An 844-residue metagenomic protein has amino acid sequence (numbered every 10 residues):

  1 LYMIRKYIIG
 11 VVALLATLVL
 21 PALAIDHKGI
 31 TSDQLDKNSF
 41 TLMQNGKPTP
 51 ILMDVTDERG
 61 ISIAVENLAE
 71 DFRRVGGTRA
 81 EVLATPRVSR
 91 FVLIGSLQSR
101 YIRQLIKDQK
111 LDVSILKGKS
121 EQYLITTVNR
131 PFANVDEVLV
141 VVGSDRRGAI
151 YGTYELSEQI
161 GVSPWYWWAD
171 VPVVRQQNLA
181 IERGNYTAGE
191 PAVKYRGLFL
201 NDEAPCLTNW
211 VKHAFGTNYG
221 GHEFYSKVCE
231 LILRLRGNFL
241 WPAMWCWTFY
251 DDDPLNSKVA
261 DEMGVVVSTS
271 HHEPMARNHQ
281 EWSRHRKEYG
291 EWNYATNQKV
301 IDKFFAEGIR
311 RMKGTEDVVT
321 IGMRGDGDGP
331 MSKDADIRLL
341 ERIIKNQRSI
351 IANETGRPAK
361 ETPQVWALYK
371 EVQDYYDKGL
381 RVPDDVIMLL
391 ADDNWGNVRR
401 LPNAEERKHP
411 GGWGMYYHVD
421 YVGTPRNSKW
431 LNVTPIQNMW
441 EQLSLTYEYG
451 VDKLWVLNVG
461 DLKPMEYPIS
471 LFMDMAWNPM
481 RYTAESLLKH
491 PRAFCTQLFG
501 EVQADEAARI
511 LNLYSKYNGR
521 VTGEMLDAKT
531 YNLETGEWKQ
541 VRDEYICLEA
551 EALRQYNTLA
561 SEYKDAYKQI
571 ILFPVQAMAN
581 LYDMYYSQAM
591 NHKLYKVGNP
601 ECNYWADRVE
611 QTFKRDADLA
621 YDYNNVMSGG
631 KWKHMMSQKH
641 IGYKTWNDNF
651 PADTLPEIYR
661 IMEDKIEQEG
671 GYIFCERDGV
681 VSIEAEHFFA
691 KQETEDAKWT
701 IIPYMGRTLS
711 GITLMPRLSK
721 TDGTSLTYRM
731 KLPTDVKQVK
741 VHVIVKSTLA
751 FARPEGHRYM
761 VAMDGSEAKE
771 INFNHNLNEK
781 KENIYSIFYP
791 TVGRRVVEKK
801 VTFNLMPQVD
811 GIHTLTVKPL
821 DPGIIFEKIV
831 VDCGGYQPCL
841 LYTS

Functional and structural regions predicted by a protein language model:
G10-V19: Bacterial N-terminal signal peptides
L23-E190: Contiguous, structured surface segment used for ligand recognition
V140-G143, A204-G221, N238-W247, H285-V300 (+2 more regions): The substrate-binding groove and active-site-proximal loops of carbohydrate-active enzymes, especially glycoside
W165-N218, E223-A243, G411-G414, G679-I683: An acidic-aromatic substrate-binding cleft motif
V171, R175-Q177, P491-K639, L726: C-terminal non-catalytic alpha-helical accessory regions
L233, N238-W241, W247, L390-G396 (+2 more regions): Structured mid-domain segments that build the active-site/substrate or prosthetic-cofactor binding neighborhood
M244, D251-P254, V259-E262, E291-P410 (+2 more regions): Gly/Pro-rich turn-and-neighbor structural signature
H640-S844: Extracytoplasmic
